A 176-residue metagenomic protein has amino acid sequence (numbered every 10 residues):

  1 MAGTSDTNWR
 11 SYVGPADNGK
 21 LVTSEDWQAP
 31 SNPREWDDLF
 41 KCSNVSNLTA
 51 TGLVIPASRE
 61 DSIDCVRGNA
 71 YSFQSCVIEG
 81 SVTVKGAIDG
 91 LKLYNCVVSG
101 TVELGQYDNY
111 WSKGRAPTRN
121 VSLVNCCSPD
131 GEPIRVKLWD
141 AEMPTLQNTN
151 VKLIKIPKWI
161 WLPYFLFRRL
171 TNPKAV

Functional and structural regions predicted by a protein language model:
M1-T7, D17-N18, N44-V54: Parallel beta-helix/beta-solenoid
N8-C42, A57-R67, I78-K85, S99-T118 (+1 more regions): Extracellular beta-strand/beta-solenoid scaffold signature
N47, G52, N69-A70, S75 (+6 more regions): Detector for repetitive beta-architecture
A116-W161: Leucine-rich solenoid repeat scaffolds
I154-V176: Membrane-proximal basic amphipathic "stem/tether" segments
